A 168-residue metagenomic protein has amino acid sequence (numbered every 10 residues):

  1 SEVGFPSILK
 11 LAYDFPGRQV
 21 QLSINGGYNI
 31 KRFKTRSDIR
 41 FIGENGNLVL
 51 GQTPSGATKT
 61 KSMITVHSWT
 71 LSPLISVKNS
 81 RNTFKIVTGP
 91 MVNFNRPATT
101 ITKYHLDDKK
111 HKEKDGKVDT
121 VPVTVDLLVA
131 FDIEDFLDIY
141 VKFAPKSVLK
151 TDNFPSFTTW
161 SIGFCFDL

Functional and structural regions predicted by a protein language model:
S1, K31-V66, N95-L128: Extracellular/periplasm-exposed beta-strand and loop segments of Gram-negative cell-envelope proteins, dominated by
S1-F5, R18-V20, M63-L71, N82 (+3 more regions): Residues that define the transmembrane beta-barrel architecture of outer-membrane proteins
F5-Y13, G26-Y28, L71-N79, T88-V92 (+2 more regions): Residues on the lipid-exposed face of transmembrane beta-strands in outer-membrane beta-barrel proteins
G17-Q19, K34-R36, A98-T100, V141 (+1 more regions): Short acidic, gly/pro-rich beta-turn/loop elements at beta-sheet edges and active-site/ligand-binding grooves
R18-K31: Face-selective signature of the C-terminal outer-membrane beta-barrel domain
Y28-K34, P90-A98, D135, F143-S147 (+1 more regions): Transmembrane beta-strands of outer-membrane beta-barrel pores
V77-I101, H105: Membrane-proximal helix-loop-helix units in multi-pass membrane proteins
K114-L168: Predominantly the C-terminal beta-signal and adjacent terminal strand-loop region of outer-membrane beta-barrel
